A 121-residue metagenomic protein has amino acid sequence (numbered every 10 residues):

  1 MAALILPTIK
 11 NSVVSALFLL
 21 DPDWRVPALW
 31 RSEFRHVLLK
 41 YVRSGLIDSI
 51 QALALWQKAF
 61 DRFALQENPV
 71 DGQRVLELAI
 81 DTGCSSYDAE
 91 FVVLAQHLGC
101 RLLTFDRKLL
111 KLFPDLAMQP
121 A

Functional and structural regions predicted by a protein language model:
M1-L29, Y41-I50, K108: Short, well-structured N-terminal submotif of metal-dependent ribonuclease cores
A3-L4, V37, L112-F113: Residues that scaffold the ATP/ADP-binding catalytic core of kinase and kinase-like folds
F18, I80, Q96: Anion (oxyanion) recognition and catalysis
A28-R31, Q51-D81, V93: Acidic catalytic patch
H36-R43, H97: Short glycine/serine- and small hydrophobic-enriched flexible loop segments
Q73, V92-A121: Acidic, PIN/NYN-like endoribonuclease modules and their adjacent C-terminal/linker elements
